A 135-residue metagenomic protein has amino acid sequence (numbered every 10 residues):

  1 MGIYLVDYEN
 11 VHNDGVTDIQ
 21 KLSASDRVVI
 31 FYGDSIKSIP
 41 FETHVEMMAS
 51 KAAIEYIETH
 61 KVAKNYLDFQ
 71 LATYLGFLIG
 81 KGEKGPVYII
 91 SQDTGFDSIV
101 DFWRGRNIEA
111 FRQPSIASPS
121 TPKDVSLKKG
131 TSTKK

Functional and structural regions predicted by a protein language model:
M1-I3: Extreme N-terminal starter segment of soluble prokaryotic enzymes
L5-D7, S91: Generic enzyme active-site microenvironment
Y8-V16: Short acidic, Gly/Ser-rich segments with clustered Asp/Glu that frequently serve as metal-coordination loops in enzyme
G15-T17, F41-E42: Short, glycine/acidic-enriched capping/hinge loops at junctions between secondary-structure elements
T17-I19, W103: Alpha-helical transmembrane segments and their juxtamembrane interfaces
Q20-A24: Short, conserved loop/helix-junction motifs that constitute active-site signature segments in enzyme catalytic cores
R27-K135: Nuclease catalytic cores that cleave nucleic-acid phosphodiester bonds, predominantly acidic two-metal-ion
